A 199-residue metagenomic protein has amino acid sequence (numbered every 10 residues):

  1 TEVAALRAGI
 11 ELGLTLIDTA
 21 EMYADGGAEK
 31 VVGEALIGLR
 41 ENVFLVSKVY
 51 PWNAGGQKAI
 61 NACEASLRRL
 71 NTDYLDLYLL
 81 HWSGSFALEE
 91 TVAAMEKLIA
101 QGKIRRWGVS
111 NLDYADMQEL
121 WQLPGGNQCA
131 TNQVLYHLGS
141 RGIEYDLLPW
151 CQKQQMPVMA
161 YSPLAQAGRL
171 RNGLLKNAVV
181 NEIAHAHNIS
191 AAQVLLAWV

Functional and structural regions predicted by a protein language model:
T1-G9, G55-N71, L88-A93, A115-E119 (+1 more regions): Short, acidic/polar
T1-V43: N-terminal binding-site loop/beta-alpha segment at the start of enzyme catalytic domains that lines or forms
G9, I17, V32, L45 (+7 more regions): Conserved, mostly hydrophobic/aromatic
I10-E11, G33-V43, E64-D73, A93-I99 (+2 more regions): Acidic (Asp/Glu)-rich catalytic clusters
A20, K48-V49, P163: Active-site-proximal beta-strand/loop segments in catalytic clefts of secreted hydrolases
Y23, G27, P51, S83 (+1 more regions): Short beta->alpha linker loops
N42-A54, L77-H81, N111, V134-Y136: A short, structured active-site edge motif that brings together acidic residues
S83-V199: Beta/alpha (TIM)-barrel catalytic core signal, keyed to glycine-rich beta->alpha loops juxtaposed to Asp/Glu that bind
